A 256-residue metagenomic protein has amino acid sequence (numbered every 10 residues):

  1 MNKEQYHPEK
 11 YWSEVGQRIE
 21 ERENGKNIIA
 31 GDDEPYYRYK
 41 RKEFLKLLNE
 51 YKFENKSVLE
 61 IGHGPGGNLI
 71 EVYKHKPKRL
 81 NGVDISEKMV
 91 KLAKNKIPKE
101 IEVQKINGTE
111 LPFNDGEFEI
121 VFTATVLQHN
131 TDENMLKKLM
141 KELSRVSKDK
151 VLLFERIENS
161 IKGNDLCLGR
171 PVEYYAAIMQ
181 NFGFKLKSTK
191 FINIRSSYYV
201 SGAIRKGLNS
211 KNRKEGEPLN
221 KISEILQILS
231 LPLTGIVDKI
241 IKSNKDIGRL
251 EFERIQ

Functional and structural regions predicted by a protein language model:
N2-Y51, L59-R79, V83-E110, E133-M135 (+1 more regions): Class I (Rossmann-like) S-adenosyl-L-methionine-dependent methyltransferase catalytic domain, capturing the SAM-binding
N55: Phosphate-coordination loops involved in phosphoryl transfer and adenosine-cofactor binding
K78, E119, D149: Short acidic/polar active-site loop segments enriched in Thr and Asp
L111-D115: Short amphipathic alpha-helix with an adjacent loop that forms part of the alpha/beta core around
F122: A conserved beta-strand element that flanks and buttresses the S-adenosyl-L-methionine
T125-H129: Short catalytic micro-motifs in class I SAM-dependent methyltransferases
K137-V151: A short glycine-rich, Lys/Arg-flanked "PGG" loop and its adjoining helix->strand segment in the class I
